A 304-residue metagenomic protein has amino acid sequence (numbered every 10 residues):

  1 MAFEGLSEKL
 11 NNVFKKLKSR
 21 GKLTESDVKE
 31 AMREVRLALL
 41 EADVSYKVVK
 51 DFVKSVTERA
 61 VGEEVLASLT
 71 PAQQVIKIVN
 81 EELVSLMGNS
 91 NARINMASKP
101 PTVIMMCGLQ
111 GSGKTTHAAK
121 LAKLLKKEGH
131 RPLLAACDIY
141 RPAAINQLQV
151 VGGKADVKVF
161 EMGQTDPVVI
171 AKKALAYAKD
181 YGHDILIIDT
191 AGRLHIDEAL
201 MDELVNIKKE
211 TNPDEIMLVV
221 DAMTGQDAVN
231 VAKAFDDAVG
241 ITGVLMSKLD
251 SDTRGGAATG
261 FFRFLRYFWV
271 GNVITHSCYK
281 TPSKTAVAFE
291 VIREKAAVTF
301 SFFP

Functional and structural regions predicted by a protein language model:
L6-C137, A144-Q164, I170-D180, D184-T190: Primarily NTPase-proximal linker/entry elements flanking Walker-type ATP/GTP-binding cores
N80-R93, Y181-I187, R193-H195, T253 (+2 more regions): C-terminal-of-GTPase-core extension/linker across diverse P-loop GTPases
I139-R141, G192, T224: Short, glycine/acidic-enriched loop or turn micro-motifs at the edges of active sites
P142-I145, I196-D197: Conserved D-loop-proximal element of ABC-family nucleotide-binding domains
D166-D180, H195-S283: Conserved catalytic-core segment of NTP-binding enzymes
V298-T299: Short linear/disordered segments characteristic of secreted peptide precursors and small low-complexity proteins
